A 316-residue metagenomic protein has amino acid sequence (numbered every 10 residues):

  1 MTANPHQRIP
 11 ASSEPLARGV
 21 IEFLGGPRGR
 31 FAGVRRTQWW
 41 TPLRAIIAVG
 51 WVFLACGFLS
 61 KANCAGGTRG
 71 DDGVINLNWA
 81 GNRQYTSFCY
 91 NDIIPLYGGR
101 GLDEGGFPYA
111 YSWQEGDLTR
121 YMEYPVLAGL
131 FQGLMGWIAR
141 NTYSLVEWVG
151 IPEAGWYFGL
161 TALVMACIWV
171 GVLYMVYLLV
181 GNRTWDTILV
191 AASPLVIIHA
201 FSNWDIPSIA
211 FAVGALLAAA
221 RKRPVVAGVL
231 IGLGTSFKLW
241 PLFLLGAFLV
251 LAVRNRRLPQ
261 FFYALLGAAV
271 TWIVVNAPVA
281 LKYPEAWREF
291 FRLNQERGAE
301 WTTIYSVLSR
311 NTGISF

Functional and structural regions predicted by a protein language model:
T2-I198, S202, P207-V213, A252-F316: Primarily membrane-embedded glycan-assembly and transfer machineries that use lipid-linked glycans
L54, A218-A219, G232, L251: Hydrophobic alpha-helical segments of integral membrane proteins
G159, F211, V225-V229, L245: The feature captures the transmembrane alpha-helix scaffold of multi-pass secondary transporters
M175, L179, A218, L245-F248: A residue-level signal for alpha-helical anchor/packing sites in multi-pass solute transporters
N203-I206, V229-L251, V274: Transmembrane helices and adjacent periplasmic/lumenal helix-loop junctions of polyprenol-phosphate-dependent
A215-V226: Membrane-interface transmembrane helices that cradle and orient dolichyl/undecaprenyl
R223-P224, P241, R257: Residues in the short coil linking paired helices within alpha-helical repeat scaffolds
